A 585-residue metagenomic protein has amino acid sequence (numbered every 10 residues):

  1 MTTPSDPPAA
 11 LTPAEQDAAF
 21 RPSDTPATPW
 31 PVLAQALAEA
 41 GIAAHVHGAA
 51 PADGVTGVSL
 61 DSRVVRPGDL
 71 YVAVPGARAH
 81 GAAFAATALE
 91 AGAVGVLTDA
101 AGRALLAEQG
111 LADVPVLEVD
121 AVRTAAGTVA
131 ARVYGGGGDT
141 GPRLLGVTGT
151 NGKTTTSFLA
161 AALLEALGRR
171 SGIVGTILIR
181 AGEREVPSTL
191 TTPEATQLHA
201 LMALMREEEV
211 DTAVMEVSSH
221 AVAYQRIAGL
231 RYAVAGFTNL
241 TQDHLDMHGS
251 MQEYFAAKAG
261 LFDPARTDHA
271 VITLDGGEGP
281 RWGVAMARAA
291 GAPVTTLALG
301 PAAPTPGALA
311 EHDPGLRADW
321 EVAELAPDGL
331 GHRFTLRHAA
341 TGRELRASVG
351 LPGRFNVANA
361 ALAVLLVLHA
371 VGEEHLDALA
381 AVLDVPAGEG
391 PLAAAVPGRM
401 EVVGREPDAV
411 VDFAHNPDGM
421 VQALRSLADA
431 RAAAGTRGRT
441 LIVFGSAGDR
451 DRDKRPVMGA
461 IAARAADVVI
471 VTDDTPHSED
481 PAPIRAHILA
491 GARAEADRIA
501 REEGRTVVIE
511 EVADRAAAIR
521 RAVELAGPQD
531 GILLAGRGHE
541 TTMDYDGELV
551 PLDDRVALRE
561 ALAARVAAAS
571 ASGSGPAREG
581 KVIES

Functional and structural regions predicted by a protein language model:
T2-T148, T156-G168, T305-P306, R346 (+4 more regions): Short, basic phosphate-binding NTP loop
G76-A79, A387, V396, D418-M420 (+4 more regions): Active-site beta-alpha connecting loops in nucleotide-dependent enzymes
G76-R78, S219-H220, Q242-D243, G276-G277 (+4 more regions): Short glycine-rich anion-binding loops that position phosphate/pyrophosphate groups of nucleotides and phosphorylated
E90, V94-A100, V271-D275, V443-F444 (+1 more regions): Short internal beta-strands
E90-A91, E108-L111, A228-R231, L261-R266 (+4 more regions): Short, conserved loop/helix-junction motifs that constitute active-site signature segments in enzyme catalytic cores
A104-L106, G110, V234-D408, A496-R498 (+3 more regions): Acidic, Mg2+-coordinating active-site environments of NTP-dependent enzymes
A125-L274, E278-A290, L365, I583: Phosphate-binding loop of NTP-binding sites
G531-A564: Glycine/aspartate-rich loop-and-adjacent alpha/beta segment that forms the canonical ThDP
